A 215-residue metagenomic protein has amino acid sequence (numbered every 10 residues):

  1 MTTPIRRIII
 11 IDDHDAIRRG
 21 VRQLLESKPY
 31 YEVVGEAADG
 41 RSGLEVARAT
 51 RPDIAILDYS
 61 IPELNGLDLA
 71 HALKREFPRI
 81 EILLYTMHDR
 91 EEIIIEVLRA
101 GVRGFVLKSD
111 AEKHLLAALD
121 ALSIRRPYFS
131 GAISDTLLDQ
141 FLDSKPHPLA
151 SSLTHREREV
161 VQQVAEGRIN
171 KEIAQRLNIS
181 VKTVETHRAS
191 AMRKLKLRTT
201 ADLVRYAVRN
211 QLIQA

Functional and structural regions predicted by a protein language model:
I11-D12, A37, A55: Conserved sequence signature across two-component system core domains
I17, P62: The feature encodes the CheY-like receiver
Y30-A38, V46, L197: Short hydrophobic/Thr-rich beta-strand motif most characteristic of the beta2 strand and flanking loop of CheY-like
D39-S42, N65-D68: Acidic catalytic/metal-coordinating carboxylates
D58, T86: Active-site residues of response regulator receiver
E92-E159, L212-Q214: Short, flexible helix-to-coil linker/hinge segments that flank and couple to helix-turn-helix
H147-K182: Helix-turn-helix DNA-binding segment
M192-A215: Basic, Lys/Arg-enriched C-terminal extension of HTH/homeodomain DNA-binding domains
